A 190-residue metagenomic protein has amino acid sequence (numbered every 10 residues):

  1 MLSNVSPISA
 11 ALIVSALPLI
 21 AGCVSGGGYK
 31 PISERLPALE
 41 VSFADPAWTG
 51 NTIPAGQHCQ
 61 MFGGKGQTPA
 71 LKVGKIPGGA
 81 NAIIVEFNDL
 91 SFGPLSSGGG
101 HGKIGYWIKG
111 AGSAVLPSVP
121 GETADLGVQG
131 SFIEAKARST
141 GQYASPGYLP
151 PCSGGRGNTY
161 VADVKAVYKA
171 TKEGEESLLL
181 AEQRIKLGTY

Functional and structural regions predicted by a protein language model:
M1-L12: Bacterial N-terminal signal peptides that target proteins for export
I20-G22: C-terminal motif of bacterial Sec signal peptides marking the signal peptidase cleavage site
V24-Y190: N-terminus-centered regions that define maturation/targeting leaders and the start of the first functional domain
